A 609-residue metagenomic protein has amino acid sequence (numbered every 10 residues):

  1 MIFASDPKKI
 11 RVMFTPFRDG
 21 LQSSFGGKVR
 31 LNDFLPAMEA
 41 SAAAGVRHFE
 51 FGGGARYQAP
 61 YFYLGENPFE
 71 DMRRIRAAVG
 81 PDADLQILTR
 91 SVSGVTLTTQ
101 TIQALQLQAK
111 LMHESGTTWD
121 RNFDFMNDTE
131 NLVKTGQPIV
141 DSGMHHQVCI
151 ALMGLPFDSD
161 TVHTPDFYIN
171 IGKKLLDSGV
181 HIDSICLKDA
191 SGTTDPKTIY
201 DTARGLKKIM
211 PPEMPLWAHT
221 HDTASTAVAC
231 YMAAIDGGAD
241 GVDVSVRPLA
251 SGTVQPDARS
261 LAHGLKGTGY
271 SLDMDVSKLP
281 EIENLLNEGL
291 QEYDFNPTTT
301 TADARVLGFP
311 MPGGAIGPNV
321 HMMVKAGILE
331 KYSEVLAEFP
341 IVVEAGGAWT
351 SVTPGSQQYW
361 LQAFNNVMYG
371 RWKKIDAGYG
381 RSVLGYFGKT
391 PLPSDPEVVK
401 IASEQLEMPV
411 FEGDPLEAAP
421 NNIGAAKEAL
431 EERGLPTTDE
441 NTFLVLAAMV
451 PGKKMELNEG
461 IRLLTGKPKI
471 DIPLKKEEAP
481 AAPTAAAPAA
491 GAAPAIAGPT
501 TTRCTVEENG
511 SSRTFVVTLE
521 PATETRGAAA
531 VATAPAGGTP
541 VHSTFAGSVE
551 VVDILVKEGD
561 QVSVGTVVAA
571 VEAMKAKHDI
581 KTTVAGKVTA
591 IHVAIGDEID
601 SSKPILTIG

Functional and structural regions predicted by a protein language model:
F3-G27, G80-V95, M144-S159, L206-E213: N-terminal small/glycine-rich loop or linker at the start of catalytic domains across soluble metabolic enzymes
V12-F17, R47-F51, A83-R90, D120-R121 (+4 more regions): Hydrophobic faces of well-ordered beta-strands that scaffold small-molecule active sites in alpha/beta enzyme cores
G20, N122, I185, G238 (+2 more regions): Conserved, mostly hydrophobic/aromatic
A42-P60, T300-V306, P310-R526, T533: Terminal or standalone catalytic/regulatory effector modules within metabolic enzymes and repeat proteins
G53-N170, S191-G192: Active-site beta->alpha loop and helix N-cap motifs at the rims of alpha/beta catalytic domains
F167, A224-G237: Catalytic cores of alpha/beta
D189, A239-V254: Glycine-rich phosphate-binding active-site loops on the catalytic face of alpha/beta enzymes
T533-G609: Structured functional modules or segments
